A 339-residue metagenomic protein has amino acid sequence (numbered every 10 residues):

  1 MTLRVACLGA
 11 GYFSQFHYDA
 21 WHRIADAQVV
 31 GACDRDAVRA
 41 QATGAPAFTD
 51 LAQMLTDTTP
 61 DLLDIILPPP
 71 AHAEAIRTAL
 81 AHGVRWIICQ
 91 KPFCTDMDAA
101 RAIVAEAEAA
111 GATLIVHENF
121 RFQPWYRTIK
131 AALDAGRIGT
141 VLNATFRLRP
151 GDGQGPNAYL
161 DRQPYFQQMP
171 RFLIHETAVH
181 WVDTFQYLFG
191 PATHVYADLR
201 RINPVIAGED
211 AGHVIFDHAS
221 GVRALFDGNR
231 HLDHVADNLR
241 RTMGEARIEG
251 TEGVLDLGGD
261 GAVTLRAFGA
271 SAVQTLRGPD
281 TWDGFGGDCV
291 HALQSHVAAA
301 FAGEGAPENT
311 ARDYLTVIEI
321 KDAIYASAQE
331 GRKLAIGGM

Functional and structural regions predicted by a protein language model:
M1, L62-L67, A207, A219 (+1 more regions): C-terminal helix-rich "cap/oligomerization" subdomain common to oxidoreductases
M1-T43: N-terminal Rossmann-like dinucleotide-binding module
A27-V29, V84, V141, A192: Core-facing hydrophobic residues within beta-strands of well-ordered domains
R35, W282-S295: Active-site loop of classical SDR/Rossmann-like NAD(P)-dependent oxidoreductases, centered on the catalytic Tyr-X3-Lys
A45-L51: Conserved SAM-binding strand-loop segment of SAM-dependent methyltransferases
L62-I65, A73-R121, G136: Beta-strand-loop-alpha-helix segment that lines the small-molecule cofactor/substrate pocket of alpha/beta enzymes
F120-I206, G331: Predominantly a Rossmann-like dinucleotide-binding segment in NAD(P)-dependent oxidoreductases
V182-A262, A292-F301: Contiguous beta-strand/loop segments that form the cofactor/metal-binding neighborhood of enzyme cores
